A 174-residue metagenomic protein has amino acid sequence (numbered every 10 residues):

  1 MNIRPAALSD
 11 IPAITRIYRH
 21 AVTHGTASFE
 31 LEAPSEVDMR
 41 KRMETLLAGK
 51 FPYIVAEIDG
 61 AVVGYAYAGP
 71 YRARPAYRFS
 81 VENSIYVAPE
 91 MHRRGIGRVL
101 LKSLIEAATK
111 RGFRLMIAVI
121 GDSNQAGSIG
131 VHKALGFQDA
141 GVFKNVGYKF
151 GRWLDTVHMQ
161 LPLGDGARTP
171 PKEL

Functional and structural regions predicted by a protein language model:
M1, A61-Y65, L154: Glycine-rich phosphate/pyrophosphate-binding loop shared by adenosine-nucleotide-utilizing enzymes
N2-I14: A short beta-loop-alpha structural element at the N-terminal edge of CoA-dependent acyl/N-acetyltransferase catalytic
T15-M43: Conserved GNAT-fold acetyl-CoA-binding loop/helix
A33-E90, L101-K102, A107, P162-L163: Acetyl-CoA-dependent GNAT
Y67-P70, V119-I120, I129, K133 (+1 more regions): Conserved catalytic-core motifs of GNAT/GCN5-like acyltransferases
V81, N145-L174: C-terminal "cap" of GNAT-fold acetyltransferases
R93-A108, G130-A134: Conserved acetyl-CoA-binding loop-helix of GNAT-fold acetyltransferases
A108-I120: Conserved GNAT acetyl-CoA-binding A-motif
